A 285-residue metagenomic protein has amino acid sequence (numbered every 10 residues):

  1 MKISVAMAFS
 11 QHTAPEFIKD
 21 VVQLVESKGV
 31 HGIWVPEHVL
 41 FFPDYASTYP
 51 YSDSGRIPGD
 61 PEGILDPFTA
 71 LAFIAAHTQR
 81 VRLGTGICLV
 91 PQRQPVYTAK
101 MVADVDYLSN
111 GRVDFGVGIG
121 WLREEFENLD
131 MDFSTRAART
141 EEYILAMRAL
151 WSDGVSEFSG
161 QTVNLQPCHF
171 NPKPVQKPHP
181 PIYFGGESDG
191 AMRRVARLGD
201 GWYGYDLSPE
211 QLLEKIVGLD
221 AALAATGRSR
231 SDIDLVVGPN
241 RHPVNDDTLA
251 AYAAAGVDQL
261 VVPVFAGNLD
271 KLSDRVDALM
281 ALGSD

Functional and structural regions predicted by a protein language model:
M1-D285: Active-site-adjacent structural elements that line small-molecule/cofactor binding pockets in enzymes
